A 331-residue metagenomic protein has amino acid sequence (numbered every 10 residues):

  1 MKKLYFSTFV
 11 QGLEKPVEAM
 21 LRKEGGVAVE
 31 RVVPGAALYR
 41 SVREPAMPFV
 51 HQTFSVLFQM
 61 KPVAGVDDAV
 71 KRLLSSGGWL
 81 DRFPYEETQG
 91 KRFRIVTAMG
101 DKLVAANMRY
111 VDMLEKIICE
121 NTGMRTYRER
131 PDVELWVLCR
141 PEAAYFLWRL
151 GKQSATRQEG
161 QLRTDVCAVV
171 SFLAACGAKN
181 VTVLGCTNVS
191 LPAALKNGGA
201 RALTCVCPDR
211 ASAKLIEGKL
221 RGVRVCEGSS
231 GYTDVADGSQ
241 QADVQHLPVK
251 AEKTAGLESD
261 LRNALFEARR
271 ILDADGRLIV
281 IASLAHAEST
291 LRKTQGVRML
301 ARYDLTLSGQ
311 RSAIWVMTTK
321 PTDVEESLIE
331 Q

Functional and structural regions predicted by a protein language model:
M1-G25, R31-E44, A105, R130-D132 (+1 more regions): Class I S-adenosyl-L-methionine-dependent methyltransferase catalytic core
M1-N121: Non-catalytic nucleic-acid substrate-recognition regions in nucleic-acid-modifying enzymes
G78-P84, Y127, A202, S229-S230: Short, solvent-exposed coil/turn linker segments
I117, M124, Q153: A short alpha->loop->secondary-structure connector
E120-V133: Active-site phosphate-binding and catalytic loops of NTP-dependent enzymes
